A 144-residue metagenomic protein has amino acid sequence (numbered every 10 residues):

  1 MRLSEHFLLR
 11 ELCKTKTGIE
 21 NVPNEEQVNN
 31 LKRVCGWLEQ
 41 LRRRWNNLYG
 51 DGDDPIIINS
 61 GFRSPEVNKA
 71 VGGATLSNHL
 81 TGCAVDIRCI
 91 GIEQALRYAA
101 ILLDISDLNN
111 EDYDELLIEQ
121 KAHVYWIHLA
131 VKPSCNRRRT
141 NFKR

Functional and structural regions predicted by a protein language model:
M1-P55: Active-site acidic/histidine clusters and adjacent loop/turn architecture that either coordinate catalytic ions
E25-V28, A84-R88: The substrate-binding groove and active-site-proximal loops of carbohydrate-active enzymes, especially glycoside
N30, V34-W37, V67, C83 (+2 more regions): Amphipathic alpha-helical interface surfaces
Y49-S60, Y113-I118: Surface-exposed patches in mature extracellular/periplasmic domains of secreted proteins
I56, V85, I127: A broad, low-specificity signal marking well-ordered, structured residues that form hydrophobic/aromatic
F62-V85: Short, surface-exposed glycine/acidic/tryptophan-bearing loops
L76, T81, C89-R144: Catalytic cores and adjacent binding grooves of peptidoglycan-active enzymes
